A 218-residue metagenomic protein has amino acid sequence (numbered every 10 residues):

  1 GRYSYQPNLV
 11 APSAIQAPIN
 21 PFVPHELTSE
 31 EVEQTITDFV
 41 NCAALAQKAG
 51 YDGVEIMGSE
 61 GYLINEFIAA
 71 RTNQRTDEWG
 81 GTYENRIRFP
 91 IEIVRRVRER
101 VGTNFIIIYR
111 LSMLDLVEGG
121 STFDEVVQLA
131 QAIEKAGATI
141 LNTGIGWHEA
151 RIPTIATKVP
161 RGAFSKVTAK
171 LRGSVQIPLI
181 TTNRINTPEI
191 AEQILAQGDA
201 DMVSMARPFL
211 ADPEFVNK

Functional and structural regions predicted by a protein language model:
G1-K218: Flavin-dependent oxidoreductase catalytic cores
